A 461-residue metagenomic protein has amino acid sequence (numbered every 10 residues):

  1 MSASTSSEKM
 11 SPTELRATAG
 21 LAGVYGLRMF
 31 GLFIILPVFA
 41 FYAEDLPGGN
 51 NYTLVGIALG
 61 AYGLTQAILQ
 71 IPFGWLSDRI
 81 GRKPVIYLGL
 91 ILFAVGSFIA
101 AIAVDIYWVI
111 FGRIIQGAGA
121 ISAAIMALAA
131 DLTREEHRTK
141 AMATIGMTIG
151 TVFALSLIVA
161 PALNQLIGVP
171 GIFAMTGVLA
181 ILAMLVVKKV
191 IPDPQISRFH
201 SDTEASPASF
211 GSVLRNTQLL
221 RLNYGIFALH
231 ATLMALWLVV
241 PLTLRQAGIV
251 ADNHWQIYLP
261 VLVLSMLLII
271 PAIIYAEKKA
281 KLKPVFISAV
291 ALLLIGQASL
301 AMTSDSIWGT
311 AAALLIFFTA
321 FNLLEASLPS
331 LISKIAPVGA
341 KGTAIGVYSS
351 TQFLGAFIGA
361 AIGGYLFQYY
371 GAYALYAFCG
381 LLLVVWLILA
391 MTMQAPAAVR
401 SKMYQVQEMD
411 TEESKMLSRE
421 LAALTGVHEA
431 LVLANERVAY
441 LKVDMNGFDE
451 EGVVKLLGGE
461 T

Functional and structural regions predicted by a protein language model:
S2-L15, P192-N223: Juxtamembrane intracellular "pre-TM" segments in multi-pass secondary transporters
G63-I71, F153-A154, L262-I270, A356-F357: Residue-level signature of mid-helix packing/kink "hotspots" within the transmembrane helices of 12-pass Major
I68-V104: Conserved MFS/SLC helix-loop-helix module at the cytosolic interface between two early adjacent transmembrane helices
L69-G81, L268-K281: Helix-to-loop junctions at the C-terminal end of transmembrane segments in multipass secondary transporters
R79-G89, E277-V290: Cytoplasmic membrane-interface "Motif A"-like loop-to-helix N-cap segments of 12-TM Major Facilitator Superfamily
G112-I149: Cytoplasmic helix-loop-helix junction between adjacent transmembrane helices in 12-TM secondary transporters
I145-K188: Helix-loop-helix hairpin linking two adjacent transmembrane segments in secondary transporters
V178-S197, W386-Q394: C-terminal membrane-cytosol helix-exit motif in multi-pass small-molecule transporters
